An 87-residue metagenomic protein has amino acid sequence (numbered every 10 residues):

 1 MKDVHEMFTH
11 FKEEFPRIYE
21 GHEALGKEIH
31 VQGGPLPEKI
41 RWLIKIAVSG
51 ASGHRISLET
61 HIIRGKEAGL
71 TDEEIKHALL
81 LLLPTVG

Functional and structural regions predicted by a protein language model:
M1-I40, K66-E67: Acidic, glycine/proline-rich low-complexity segments that act as flexible tails and inter-domain linkers
K12, G34, A51-R55, G69 (+1 more regions): Residues at alpha-helix boundaries and short interhelical turns
I18-A24, S52-E59: Short acidic alpha-helix initiation/capping motifs at coil-to-helix transition points, especially at protein N-termini
R41-R55: Amphipathic, charged-and-aliphatic alpha-helical interface segments that function as noncatalytic docking
K76-G87: C-terminal structural segments of small proteins and small subunits
